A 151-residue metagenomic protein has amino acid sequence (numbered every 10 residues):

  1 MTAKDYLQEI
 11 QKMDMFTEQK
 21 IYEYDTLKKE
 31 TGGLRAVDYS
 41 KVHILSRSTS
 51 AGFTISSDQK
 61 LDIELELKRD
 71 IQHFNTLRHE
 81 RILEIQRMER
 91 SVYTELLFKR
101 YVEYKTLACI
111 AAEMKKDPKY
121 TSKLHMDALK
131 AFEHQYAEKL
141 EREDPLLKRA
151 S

Functional and structural regions predicted by a protein language model:
M1-E84, K130, H134-S151: N-terminal interaction/assembly modules
L77-E80, S91-Y93, L124: N-terminal positioning helix adjacent to the helix-turn-helix/winged-helix DNA-binding module
R87-M88, K115: Short, conserved sequence motifs enriched in acidic/basic residues, glycine, and aromatics that mark functional "hot
M88-K105: Short amphipathic alpha helix immediately N-terminal
C109-M114: Short alpha-helical "recognition helix" segments of helix-turn-helix
K115-A137: DNA-recognition helix of helix-turn-helix
